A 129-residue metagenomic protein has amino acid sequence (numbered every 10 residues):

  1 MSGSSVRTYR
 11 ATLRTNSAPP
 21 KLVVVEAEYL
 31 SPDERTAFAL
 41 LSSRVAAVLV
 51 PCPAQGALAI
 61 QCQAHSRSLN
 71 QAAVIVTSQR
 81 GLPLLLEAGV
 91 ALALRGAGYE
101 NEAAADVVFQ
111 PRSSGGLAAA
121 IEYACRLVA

Functional and structural regions predicted by a protein language model:
M1-S2, A129: Short intrinsically disordered terminal tails
S2-E87: Conserved acidic, metal-coordinating active-site core of Asp-based, Mg2+-dependent phosphoryl-transfer enzymes
G56-A129: Mg2+-dependent phosphoryl-transfer enzymes with acidic/Ser/Thr/Gly-rich catalytic loops
